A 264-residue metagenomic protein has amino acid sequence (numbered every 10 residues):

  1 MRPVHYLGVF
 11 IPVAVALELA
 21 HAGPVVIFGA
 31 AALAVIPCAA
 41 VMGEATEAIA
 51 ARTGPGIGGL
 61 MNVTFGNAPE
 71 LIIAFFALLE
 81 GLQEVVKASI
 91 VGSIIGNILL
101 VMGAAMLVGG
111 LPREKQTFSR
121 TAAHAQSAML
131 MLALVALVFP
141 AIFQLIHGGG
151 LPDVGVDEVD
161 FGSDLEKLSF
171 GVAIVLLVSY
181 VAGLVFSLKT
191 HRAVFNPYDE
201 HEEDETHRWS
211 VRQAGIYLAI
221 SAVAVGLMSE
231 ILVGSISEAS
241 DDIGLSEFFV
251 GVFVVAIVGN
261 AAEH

Functional and structural regions predicted by a protein language model:
M1-H264: Hydrophobic alpha-helical segments, chiefly the membrane-spanning helices and signal/signal-anchor peptides
